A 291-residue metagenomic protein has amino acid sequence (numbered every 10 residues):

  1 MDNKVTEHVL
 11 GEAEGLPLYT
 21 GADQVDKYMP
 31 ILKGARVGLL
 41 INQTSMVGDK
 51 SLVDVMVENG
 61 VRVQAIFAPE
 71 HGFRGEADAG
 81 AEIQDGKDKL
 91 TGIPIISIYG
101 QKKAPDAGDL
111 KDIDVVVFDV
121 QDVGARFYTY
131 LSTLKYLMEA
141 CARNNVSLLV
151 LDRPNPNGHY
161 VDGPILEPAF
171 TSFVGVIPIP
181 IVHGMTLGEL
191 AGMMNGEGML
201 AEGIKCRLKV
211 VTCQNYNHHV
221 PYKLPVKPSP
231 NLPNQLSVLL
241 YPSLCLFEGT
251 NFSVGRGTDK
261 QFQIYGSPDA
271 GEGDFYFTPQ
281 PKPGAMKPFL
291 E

Functional and structural regions predicted by a protein language model:
P17-V61: N-terminal phosphate-binding or glycine-rich loops at protein starts, especially the Walker A/P-loop of NTPases
V61, R143-S147: A short helix->loop->beta-strand "cap" motif at the edges of active sites that frequently abuts
R62-H71, L151: Short internal beta-strands
G75-G80, L149-T171: Glycine-rich, charge-decorated loop segments at or immediately adjacent to ligand/cofactor-binding or catalytic sites
I83-I113, A125: Glycine-rich oxoanion-binding loops at beta->alpha junctions
D122-L134: Glycine/threonine-rich flexible loop motifs
T171-L244: Conserved anion/nucleotide-ligand pocket segment
Q214-L290: Glycine-rich, aromatic-lined ligand/substrate-binding cores of catalytic and carbohydrate-binding domains
